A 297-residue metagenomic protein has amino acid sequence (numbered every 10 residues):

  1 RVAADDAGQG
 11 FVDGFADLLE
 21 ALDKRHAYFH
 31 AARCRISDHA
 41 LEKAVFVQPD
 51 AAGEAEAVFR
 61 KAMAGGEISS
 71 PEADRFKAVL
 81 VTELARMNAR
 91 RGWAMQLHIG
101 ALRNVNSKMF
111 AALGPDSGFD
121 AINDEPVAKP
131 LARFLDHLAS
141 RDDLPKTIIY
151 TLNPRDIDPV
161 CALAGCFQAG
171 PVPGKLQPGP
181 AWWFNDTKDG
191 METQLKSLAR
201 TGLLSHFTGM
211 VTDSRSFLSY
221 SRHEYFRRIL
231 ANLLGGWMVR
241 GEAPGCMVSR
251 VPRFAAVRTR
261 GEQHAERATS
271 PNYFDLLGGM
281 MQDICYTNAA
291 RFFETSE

Functional and structural regions predicted by a protein language model:
V2-K146, R155-P173, G190-G209, F226-A231 (+1 more regions): Histidine/acidic residue-rich metal-binding segments in metalloenzymes
A101, P130, K175, A181 (+2 more regions): Residue-level preference for alpha-helix termini and adjacent loops
G118-N123, A181-D186, F217, S221: Short, contiguous acidic/charged loop-to-helix segments that flank catalytic cores in large enzymes
K146-Y150, P178: Short catalytic-loop micro-motif centered on adjacent basic/acidic residues
Y150-D158, W182-M191, L218: Acidic-and-aromatic substrate-binding clefts and catalytic sites of carbohydrate-active enzymes
P178-P180, E192, L198, L276: Glycine-rich flexible loops
L204-H206, R222-V257, G261-E297: Mid-to-C-terminal alpha-helical segments outside catalytic/metal-binding sites
D213: Intrinsically disordered, low-complexity polar regions and short flexible loop motifs
